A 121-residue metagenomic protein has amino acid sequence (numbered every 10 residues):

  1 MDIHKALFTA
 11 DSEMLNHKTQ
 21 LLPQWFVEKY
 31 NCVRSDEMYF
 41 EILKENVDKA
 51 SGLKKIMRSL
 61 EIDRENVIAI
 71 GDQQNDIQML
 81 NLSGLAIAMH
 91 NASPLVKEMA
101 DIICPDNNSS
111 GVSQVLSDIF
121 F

Functional and structural regions predicted by a protein language model:
M1-I70, M79: Conserved acidic, metal-coordinating active-site core of Asp-based, Mg2+-dependent phosphoryl-transfer enzymes
E41-F121: Mg2+-dependent phosphoryl-transfer enzymes with acidic/Ser/Thr/Gly-rich catalytic loops
